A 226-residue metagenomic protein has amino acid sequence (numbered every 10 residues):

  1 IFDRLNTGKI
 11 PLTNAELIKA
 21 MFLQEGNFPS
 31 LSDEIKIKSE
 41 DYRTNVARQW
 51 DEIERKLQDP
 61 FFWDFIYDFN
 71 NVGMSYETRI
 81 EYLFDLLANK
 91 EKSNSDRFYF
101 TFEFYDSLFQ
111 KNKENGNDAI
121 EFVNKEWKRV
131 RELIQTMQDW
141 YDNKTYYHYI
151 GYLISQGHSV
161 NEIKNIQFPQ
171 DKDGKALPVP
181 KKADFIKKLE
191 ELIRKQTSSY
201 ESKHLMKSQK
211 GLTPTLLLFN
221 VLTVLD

Functional and structural regions predicted by a protein language model:
I1-D226: Flexible coil/loop and intrinsically disordered segments
